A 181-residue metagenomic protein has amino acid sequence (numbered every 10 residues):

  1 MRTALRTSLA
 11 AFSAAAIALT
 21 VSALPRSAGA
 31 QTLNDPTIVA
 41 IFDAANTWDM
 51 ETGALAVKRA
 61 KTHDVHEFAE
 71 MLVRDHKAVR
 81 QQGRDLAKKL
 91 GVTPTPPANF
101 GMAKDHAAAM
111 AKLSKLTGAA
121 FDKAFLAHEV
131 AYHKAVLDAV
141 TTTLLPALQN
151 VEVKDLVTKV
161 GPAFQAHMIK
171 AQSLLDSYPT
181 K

Functional and structural regions predicted by a protein language model:
T3-A10, L19-K181: His/Met- and acidic-residue-enriched segments that coordinate or traffic transition-metal cofactors and support
